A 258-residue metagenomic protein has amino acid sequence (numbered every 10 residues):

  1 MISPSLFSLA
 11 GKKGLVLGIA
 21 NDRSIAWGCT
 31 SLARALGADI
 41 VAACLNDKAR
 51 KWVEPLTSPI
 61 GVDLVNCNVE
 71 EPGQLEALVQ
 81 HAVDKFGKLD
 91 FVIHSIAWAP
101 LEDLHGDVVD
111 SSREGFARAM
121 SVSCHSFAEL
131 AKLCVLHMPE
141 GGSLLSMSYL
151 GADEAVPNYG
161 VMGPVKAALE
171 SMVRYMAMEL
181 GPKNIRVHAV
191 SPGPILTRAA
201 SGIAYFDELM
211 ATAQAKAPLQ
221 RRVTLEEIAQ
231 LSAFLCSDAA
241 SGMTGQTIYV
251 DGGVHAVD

Functional and structural regions predicted by a protein language model:
L6-A42: Canonical Rossmann dinucleotide-binding motif of NAD(H)/NADP(H)-dependent dehydrogenases/reductases, specifically
G18-I25, C29-S31, A97-L136, E140-P182 (+3 more regions): Catalytic loop of short-chain dehydrogenase/reductase
E54, P182, P192-A217, E227 (+1 more regions): A glycine/serine/threonine-rich, flexible loop-to-helix segment that serves as the NAD(P) cofactor-binding "lid"
T57, V65-E76, Q80-D84, H94-A117 (+3 more regions): Conserved mid-core segment of classical short-chain dehydrogenase/reductases
G181, R186, M243-G245: Short, small/polar-rich loop/turn modules that mediate ligand/substrate recognition or access, typified
R186-L196, C236, Y249-D251: Conserved SDR Rossmann-fold cofactor-binding beta-strand/turn motif
A217-I228, A239: A conserved structural motif in NAD(P)-dependent oxidoreductases
A233, T244-D258: Short C-terminal tail/terminal secondary-structure segment of NAD(P)H-dependent dehydrogenase/reductase domains
